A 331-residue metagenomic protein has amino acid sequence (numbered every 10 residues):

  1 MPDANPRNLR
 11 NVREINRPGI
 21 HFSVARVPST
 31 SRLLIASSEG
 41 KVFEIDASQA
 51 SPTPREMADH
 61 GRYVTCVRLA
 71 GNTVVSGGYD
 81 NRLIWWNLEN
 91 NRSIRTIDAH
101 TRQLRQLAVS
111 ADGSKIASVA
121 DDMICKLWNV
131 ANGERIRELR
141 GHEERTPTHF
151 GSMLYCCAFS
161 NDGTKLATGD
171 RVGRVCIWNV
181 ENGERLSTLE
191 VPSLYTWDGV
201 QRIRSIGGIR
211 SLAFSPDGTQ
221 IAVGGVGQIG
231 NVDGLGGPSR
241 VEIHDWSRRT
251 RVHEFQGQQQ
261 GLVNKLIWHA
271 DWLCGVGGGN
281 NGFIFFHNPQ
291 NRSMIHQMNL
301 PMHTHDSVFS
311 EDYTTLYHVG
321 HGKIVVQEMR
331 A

Functional and structural regions predicted by a protein language model:
M1-A331: WD40-repeat beta-propeller superdomains and closely related acidic/aromatic-rich repeat-like regions
